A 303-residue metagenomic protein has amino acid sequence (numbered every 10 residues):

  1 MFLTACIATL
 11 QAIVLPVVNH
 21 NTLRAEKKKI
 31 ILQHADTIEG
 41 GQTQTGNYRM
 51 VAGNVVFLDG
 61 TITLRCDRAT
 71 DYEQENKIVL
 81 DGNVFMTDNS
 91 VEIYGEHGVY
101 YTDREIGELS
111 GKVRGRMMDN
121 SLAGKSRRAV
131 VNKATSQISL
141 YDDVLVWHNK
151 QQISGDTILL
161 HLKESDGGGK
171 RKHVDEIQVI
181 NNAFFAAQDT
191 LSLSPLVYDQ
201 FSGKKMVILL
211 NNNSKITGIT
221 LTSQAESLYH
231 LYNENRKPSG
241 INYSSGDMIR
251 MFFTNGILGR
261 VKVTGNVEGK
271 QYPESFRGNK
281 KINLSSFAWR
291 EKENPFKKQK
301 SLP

Functional and structural regions predicted by a protein language model:
M1-P16: Bacterial N-terminal signal peptides
I13-P303: N-terminal amphipathic/hydrophobic interface segments
